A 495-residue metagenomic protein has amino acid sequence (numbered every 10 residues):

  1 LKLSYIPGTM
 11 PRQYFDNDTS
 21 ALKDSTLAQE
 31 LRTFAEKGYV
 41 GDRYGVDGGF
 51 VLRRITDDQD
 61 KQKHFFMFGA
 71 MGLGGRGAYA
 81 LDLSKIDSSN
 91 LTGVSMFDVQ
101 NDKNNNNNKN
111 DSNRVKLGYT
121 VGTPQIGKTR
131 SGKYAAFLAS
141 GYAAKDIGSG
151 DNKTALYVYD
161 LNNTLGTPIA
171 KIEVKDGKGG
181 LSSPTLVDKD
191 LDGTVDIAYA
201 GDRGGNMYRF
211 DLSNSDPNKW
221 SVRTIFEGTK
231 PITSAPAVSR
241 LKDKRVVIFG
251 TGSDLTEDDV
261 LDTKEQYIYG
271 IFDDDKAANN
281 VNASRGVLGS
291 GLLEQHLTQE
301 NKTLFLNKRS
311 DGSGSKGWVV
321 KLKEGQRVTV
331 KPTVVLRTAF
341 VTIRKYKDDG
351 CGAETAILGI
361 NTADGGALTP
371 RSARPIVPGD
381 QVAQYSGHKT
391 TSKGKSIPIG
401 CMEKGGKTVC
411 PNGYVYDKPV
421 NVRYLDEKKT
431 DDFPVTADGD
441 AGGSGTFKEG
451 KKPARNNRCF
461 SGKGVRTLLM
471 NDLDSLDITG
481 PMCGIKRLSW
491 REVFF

Functional and structural regions predicted by a protein language model:
L1-F495: A fold-level detector for beta-propeller and closely related beta-sheet-rich head/sensor domains
